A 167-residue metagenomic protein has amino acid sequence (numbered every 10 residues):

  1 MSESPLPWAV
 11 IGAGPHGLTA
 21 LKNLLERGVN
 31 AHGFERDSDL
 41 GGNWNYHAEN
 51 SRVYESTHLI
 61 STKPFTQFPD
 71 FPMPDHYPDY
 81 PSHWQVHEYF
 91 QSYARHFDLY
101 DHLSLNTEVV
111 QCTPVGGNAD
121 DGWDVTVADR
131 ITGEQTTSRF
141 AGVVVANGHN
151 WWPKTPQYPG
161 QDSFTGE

Functional and structural regions predicted by a protein language model:
S4-G33: N-terminal Rossmann-like FAD-binding beta1-loop-alpha1 element of flavoenzymes
L6, I131-G142: Core beta-strand elements of the Rossmann-like FAD/NAD(P) dinucleotide-binding domain in flavoenzyme oxidoreductases
I11, V109, S138-N150: Short hydrophobic core segments
R36-S38, N43-S92: Glycine-rich active-site loop/strand segments that organize a redox cofactor
H76, S82-V86, V145-E167: Glycine-rich dinucleotide-binding loop and its adjacent helix/turn
H87-L103: Helical element adjacent to the flavin cofactor pocket in flavoenzyme catalytic cores
L105-G122: A conserved short coil-to-beta-strand element within the FAD-binding core of flavoproteins
V125-A128: Short beta-strand segments that buttress and anchor functional surface loops
